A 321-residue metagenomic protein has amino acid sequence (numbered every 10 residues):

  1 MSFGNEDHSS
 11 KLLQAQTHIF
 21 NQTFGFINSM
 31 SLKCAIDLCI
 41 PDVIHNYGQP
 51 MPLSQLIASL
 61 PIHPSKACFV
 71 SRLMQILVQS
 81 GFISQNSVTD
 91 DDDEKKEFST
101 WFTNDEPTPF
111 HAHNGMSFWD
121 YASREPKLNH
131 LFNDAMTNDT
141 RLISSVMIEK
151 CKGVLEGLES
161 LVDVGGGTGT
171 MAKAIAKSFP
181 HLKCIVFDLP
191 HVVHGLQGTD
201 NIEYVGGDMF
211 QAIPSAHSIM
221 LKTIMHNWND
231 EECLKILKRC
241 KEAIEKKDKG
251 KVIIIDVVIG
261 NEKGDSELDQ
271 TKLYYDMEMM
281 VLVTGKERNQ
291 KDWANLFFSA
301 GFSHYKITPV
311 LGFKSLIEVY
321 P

Functional and structural regions predicted by a protein language model:
S2-N5, D92-L268, V310, K314-S315: Conserved adenosyl
S2-S160: Conserved Class I S-adenosyl-L-methionine-dependent methyltransferase catalytic core
S31-C34, P50, P64, H181 (+3 more regions): Intrinsic disorder
A35, M51, S65, K247 (+3 more regions): Eukaryote-biased feature marking scaffold/signaling PDZ-domain proteins and nuclear chromatin regulators
I253-A300: C-terminal alpha-helical "lid/dimerization" subdomain adjacent to the S-adenosyl-L-methionine
Y305-P321: Core SAM-dependent methyltransferase catalytic element
